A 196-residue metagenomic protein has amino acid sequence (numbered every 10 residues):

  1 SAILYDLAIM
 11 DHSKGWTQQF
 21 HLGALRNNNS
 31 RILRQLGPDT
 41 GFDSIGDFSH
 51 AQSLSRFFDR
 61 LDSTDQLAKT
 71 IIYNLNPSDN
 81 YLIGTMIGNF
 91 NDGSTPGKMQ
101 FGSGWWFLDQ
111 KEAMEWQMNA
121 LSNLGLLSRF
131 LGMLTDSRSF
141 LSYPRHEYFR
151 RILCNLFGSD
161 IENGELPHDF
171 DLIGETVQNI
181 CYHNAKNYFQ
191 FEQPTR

Functional and structural regions predicted by a protein language model:
S1-K69, S78-P96, W116-G132, F149-G158: Histidine/acidic residue-rich metal-binding segments in metalloenzymes
H21, D136, A185: Divalent metal-coordination and catalytic microenvironments
S44-F48, P144, L172: Alpha-helix capping and helix-loop boundary segments enriched in small/acidic/polar residues
T70-N80, G104-A113: Extended C-terminal subregions enriched in glycine
F101-G104, M114-L121, P167, L172: Glycine-rich flexible loops
G102, M133-T135: Active-site neighborhood of phospho(di)ester-bond hydrolases with catalytic His/Asp-centered motifs
Q110, F140-Y143: Short active-site-adjacent structural elements
L127-R129, R145-R196: Mid-to-C-terminal alpha-helical segments outside catalytic/metal-binding sites
